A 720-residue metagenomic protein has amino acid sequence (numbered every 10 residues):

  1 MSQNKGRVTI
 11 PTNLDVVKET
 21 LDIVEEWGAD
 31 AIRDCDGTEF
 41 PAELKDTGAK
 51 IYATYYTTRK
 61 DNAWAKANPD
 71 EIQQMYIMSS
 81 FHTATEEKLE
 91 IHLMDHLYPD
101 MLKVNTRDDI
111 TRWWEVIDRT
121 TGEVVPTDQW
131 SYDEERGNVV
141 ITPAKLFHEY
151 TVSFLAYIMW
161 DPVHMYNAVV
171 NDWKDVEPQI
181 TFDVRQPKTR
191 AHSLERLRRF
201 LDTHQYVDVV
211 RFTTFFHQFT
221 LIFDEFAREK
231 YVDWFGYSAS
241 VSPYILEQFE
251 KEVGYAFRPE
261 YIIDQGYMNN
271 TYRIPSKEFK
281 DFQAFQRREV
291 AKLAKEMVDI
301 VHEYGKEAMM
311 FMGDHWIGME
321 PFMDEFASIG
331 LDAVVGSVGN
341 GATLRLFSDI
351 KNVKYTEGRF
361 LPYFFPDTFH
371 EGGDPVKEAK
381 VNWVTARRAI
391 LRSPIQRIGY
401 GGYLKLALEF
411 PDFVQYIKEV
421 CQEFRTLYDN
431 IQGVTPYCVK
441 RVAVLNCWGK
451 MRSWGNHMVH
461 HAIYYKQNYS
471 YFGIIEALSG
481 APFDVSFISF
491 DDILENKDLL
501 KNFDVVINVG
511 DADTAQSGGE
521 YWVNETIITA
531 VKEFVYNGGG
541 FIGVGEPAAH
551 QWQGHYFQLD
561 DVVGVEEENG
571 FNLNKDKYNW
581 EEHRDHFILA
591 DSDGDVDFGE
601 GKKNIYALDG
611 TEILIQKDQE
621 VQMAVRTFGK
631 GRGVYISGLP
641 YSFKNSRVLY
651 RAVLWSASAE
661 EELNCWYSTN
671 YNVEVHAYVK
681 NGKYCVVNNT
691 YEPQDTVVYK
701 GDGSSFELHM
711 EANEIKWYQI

Functional and structural regions predicted by a protein language model:
M1-T20, E26-D30, M159-W160, M165-K174 (+2 more regions): Boundary/entry segment of secreted carbohydrate-active catalytic domains
S2-R59, K66-D100: Noncatalytic N-terminal accessory/assembly modules of large enzymes
V8-D22, C35-E39, M310-M319, I475-L499: A short, well-structured beta->alpha microelement
T9, D15-K50, R196-T213, F326 (+4 more regions): Catalytic domains of carbohydrate-active enzymes, especially glycoside hydrolases
L44, A63-A65, L197-R198, R211-F215 (+12 more regions): Hydrophobic targeting/anchoring helices
D70-S328, L346, Q432: Polysaccharide-binding and catalytic clefts of secreted carbohydrate-active enzymes
L221-D224, K405-C438, S479, Q558 (+4 more regions): Extracellular ligand-binding/catalytic regions of CAZymes and related secreted enzymes and adhesion modules
G518-D595, G599: A glycine-rich, often tryptophan-bearing local segment used as a flexible ligand/cofactor-contacting loop or short
